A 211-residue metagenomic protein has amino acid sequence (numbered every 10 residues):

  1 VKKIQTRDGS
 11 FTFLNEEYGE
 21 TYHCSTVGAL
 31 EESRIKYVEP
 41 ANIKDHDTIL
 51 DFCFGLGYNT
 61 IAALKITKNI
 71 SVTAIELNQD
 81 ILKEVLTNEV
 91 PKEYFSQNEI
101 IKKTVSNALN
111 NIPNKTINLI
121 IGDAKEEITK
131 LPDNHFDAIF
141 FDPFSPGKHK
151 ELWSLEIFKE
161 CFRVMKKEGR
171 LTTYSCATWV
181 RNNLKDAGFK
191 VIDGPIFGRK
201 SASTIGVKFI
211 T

Functional and structural regions predicted by a protein language model:
V1-D47, K65-I66, I70-T73, L77-V90: Rossmann-like AdoMet
L50-Y58, S175-C176: Class I SAM-dependent methyltransferase "Motif I" SAM/SAH-binding loop
L56-K68: Conserved SAM-binding loop of SAM-dependent methyltransferases across substrates and taxa, primarily the Class I
L86-K130: S-adenosyl-L-methionine
T129-F140: A short acidic, Gly/Pro-enriched loop at the edge of an enzyme's catalytic core that lines a small-molecule cofactor
A138-F140, E168-S175: Conserved beta-strand signature within the Rossmann-like core of class I S-adenosyl-L-methionine
L152-K167: A short glycine-rich, Lys/Arg-flanked "PGG" loop and its adjoining helix->strand segment in the class I
A177-T211: Class I S-adenosyl-L-methionine
